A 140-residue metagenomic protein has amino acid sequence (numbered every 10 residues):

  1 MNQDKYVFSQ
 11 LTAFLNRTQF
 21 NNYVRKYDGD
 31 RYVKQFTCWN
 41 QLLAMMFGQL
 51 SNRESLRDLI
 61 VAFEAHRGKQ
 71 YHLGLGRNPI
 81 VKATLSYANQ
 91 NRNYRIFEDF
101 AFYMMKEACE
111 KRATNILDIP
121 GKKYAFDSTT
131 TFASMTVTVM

Functional and structural regions predicted by a protein language model:
M1-M140: Conserved, well-structured functional cores that handle cations and Mg-NTP chemistry
